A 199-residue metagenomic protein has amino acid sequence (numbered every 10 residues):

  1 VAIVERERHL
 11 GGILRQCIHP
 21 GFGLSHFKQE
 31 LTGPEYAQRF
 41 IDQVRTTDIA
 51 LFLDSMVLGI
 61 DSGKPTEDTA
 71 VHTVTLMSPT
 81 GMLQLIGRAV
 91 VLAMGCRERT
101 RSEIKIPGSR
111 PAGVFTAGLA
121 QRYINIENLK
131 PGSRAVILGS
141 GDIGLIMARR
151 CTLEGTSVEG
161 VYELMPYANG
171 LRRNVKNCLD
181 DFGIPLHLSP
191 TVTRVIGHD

Functional and structural regions predicted by a protein language model:
V1-R39, Q43, P131-N177, P185: Beta1-alpha1 glycine-rich phosphate/pyrophosphate-binding loop at the start of Rossmann-like nucleotide-binding domains
R6-E7, C17-I18, D54-M56, M77-P79 (+10 more regions): Fold-independent oxyanion-binding glycine-rich loops and adjacent beta-strand/coil segments at enzyme active sites
I13, S62-G63, R101-E103, I146-A148 (+1 more regions): Short glycine-/acidic-enriched loop or helix-start segments at secondary-structure transitions that form or flank
R39-L76, T152-D199: A Rossmann-like FAD-binding core segment of flavoenzymes
F40-R134: FAD-binding core/adjacent interface of flavoenzyme oxidoreductases
